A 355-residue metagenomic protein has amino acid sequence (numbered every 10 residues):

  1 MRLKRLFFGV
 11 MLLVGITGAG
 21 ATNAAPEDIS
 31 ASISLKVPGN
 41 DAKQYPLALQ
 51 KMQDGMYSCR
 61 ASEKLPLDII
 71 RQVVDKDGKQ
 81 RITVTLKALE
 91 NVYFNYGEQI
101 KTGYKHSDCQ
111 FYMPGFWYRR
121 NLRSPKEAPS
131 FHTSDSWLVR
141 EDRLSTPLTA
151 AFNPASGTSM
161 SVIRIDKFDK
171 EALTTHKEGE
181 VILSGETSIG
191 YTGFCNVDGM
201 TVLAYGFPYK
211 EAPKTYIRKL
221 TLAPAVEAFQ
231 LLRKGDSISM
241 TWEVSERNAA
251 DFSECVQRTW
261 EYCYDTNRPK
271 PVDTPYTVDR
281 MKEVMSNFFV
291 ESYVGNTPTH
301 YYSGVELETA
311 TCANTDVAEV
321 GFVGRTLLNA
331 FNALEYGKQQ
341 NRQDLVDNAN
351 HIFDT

Functional and structural regions predicted by a protein language model:
M1-F8: Bacterial N-terminal signal peptides that target proteins for export
F8-T17: Bacterial N-terminal signal peptides
A19-P26: Boundary at the C-terminal end of the N-terminal hydrophobic targeting segment
P26-S32, K36-A42, L232, D236 (+2 more regions): Low-complexity, Ser/Thr/Pro/Gly-enriched N-terminal "stalk/linker" regions
D28-I29, L35-N40, Q50-K234: Beta-strand/loop-rich accessory regions of lumenal/periplasmic or secreted enzymes, predominantly carbohydrate-active
L220-L222, V226-E254: Ser/Thr/Pro-rich, low-complexity mucin-like regions that serve as glycosylated stalks/linkers or repetitive adhesive
G321-G324, L328, D344-N348: Residues within HEAT/ARM-like alpha-solenoid scaffolds
L327-Q343: Well-ordered alpha-helical scaffold segments within catalytic/enzyme domains
